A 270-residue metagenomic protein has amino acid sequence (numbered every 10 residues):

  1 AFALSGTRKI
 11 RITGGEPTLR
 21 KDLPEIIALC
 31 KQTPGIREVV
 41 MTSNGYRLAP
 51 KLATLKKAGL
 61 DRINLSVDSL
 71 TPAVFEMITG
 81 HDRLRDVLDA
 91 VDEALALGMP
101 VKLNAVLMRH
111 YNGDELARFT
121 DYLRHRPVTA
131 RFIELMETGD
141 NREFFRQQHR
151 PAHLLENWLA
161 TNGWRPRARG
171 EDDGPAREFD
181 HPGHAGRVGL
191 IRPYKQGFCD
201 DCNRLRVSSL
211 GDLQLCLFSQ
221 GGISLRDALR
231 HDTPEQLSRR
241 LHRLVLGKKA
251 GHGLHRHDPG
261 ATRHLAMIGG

Functional and structural regions predicted by a protein language model:
A1-I12, E16-I133: Radical SAM/AdoMet-radical enzyme domain recognition
D121, H125, L135-G270: Auxiliary Fe-S-binding modules of radical SAM enzymes
